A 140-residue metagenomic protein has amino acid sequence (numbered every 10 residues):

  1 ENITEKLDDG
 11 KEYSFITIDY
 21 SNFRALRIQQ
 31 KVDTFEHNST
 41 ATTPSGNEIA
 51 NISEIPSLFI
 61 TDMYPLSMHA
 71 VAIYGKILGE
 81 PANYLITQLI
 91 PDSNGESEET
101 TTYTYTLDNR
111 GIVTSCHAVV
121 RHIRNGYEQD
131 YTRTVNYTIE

Functional and structural regions predicted by a protein language model:
E1-E140: Buried hydrophobic residues that stabilize the cores of well-folded domains
